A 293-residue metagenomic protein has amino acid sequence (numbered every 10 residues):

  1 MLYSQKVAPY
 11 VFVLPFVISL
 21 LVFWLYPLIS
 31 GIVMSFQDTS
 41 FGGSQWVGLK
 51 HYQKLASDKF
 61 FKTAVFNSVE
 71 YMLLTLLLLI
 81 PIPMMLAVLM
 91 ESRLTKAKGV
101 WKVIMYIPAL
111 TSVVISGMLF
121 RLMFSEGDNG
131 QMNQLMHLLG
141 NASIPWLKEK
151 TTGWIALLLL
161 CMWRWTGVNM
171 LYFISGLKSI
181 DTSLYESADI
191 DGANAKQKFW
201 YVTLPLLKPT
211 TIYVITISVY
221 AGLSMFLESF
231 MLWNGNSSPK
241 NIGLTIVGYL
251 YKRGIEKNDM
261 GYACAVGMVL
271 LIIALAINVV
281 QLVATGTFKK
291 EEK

Functional and structural regions predicted by a protein language model:
M1-Y3: N-terminal hydrophobic targeting signals that begin at the initiator methionine
Q5-K293: A structural signal for multi-pass alpha-helical bundles of membrane permease subunits that mediate small-molecule
